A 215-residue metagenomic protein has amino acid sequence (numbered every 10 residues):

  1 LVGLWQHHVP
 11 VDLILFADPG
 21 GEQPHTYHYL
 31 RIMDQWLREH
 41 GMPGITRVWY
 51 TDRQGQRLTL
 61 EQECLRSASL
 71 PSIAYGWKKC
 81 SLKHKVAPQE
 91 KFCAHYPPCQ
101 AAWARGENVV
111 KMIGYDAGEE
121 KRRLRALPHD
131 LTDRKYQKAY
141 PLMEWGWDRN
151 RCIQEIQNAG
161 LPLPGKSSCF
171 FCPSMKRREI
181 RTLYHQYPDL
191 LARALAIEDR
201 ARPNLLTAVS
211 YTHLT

Functional and structural regions predicted by a protein language model:
L1-A159: ATP-dependent adenylation/nucleotidyltransferase module used to activate substrates
Y27, A102, L124, C169 (+2 more regions): A generic "cationic amphipathic patch" detector
Y29-M33, L127-L131, E179-R181, Y187-L190 (+1 more regions): Generic alpha-helical propensity signal that fires on short helical segments and nearby coil/disordered stretches
I153-L195: Mid-to-C-terminal catalytic subdomains of enzymes that bind/position adenosyl phosphate moieties or nucleic-acid
P188-V209: Long, intrinsically disordered, low-complexity Ser/Thr/Pro-rich regulatory/activation regions of nuclear proteins
T212-T215: Conserved small/polar residues in nucleotide/adenosyl-binding loops
